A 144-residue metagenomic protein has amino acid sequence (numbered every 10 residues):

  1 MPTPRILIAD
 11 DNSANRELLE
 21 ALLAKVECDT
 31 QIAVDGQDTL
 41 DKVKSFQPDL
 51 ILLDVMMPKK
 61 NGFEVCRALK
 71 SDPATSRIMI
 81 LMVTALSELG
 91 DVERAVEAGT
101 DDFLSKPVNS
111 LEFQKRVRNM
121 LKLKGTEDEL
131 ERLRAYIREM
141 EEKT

Functional and structural regions predicted by a protein language model:
S13-Q31: Two-component/phosphorelay signaling modules centered on CheY-like receiver
A33-V34, F46, K59-K60, L69 (+2 more regions): Hydrophobic residue at a beta-alpha junction that N-caps the helix immediately following a catalytic beta-strand/loop
F46-L52: Active-site beta3 strand of CheY-like receiver
M57-K59, S76, E88, K106: The feature encodes the CheY-like receiver
V108-V117, L121: C-terminal output helix
